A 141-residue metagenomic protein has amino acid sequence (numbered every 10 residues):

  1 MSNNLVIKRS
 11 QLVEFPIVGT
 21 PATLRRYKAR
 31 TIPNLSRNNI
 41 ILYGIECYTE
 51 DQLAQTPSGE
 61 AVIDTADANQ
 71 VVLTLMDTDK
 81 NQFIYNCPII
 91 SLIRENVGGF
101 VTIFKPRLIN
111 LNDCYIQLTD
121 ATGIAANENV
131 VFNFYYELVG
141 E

Functional and structural regions predicted by a protein language model:
M1-E141: Beta-strand-centric surfaces of beta-sandwich/beta-rich domains
